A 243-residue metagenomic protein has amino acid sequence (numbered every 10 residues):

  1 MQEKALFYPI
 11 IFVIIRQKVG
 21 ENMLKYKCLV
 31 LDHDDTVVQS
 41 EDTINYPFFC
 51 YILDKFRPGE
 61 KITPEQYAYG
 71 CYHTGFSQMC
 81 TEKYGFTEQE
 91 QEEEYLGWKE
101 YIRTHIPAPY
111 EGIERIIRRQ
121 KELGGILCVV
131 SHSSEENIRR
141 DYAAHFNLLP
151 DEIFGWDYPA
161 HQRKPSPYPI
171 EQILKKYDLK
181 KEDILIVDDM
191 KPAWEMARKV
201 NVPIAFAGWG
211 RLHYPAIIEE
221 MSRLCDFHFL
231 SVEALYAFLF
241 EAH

Functional and structural regions predicted by a protein language model:
Q2-L31: Non-catalytic pre-domain segments flanking phosphatase-related domains
L24-K27, E135, R139-H243: Asp-based, Mg2+/Mn2+-dependent phosphohydrolase catalytic module
L24-R115: N-terminal helical cap/lid subdomain that shapes the substrate entry/recognition surface in HAD-like hydrolases
V37, L127, I186-V187: Conserved SAM-binding loop
P109, V130, Q162: Residue-level marker of regulatory loop/turn positions in helix-turn-helix DNA-binding domains and in histidine
I116-A143, F154: Substrate-recognition element of Asp-dependent hydrolases with the DxDx(T/V) motif
